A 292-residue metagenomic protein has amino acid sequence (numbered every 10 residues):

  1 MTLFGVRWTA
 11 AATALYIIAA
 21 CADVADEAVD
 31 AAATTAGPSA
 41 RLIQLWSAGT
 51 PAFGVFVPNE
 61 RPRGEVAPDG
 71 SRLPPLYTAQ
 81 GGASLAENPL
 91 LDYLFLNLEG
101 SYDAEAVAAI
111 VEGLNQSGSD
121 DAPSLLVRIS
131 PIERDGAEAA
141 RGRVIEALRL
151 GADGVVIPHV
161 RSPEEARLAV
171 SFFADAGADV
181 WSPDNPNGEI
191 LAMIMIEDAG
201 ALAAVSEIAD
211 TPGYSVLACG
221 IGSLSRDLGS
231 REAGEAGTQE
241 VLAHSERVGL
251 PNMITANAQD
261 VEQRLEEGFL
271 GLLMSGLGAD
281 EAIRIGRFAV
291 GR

Functional and structural regions predicted by a protein language model:
M1-A10: Bacterial N-terminal signal peptides that target proteins for export
A14-L15: Residue-level signal for mature regions of secreted extracellular proteins and peptides
A28-R292: Expand to "…catalyze enediolate/carbanion chemistry for C-C bond making/breaking, isomerization, decarboxylation
